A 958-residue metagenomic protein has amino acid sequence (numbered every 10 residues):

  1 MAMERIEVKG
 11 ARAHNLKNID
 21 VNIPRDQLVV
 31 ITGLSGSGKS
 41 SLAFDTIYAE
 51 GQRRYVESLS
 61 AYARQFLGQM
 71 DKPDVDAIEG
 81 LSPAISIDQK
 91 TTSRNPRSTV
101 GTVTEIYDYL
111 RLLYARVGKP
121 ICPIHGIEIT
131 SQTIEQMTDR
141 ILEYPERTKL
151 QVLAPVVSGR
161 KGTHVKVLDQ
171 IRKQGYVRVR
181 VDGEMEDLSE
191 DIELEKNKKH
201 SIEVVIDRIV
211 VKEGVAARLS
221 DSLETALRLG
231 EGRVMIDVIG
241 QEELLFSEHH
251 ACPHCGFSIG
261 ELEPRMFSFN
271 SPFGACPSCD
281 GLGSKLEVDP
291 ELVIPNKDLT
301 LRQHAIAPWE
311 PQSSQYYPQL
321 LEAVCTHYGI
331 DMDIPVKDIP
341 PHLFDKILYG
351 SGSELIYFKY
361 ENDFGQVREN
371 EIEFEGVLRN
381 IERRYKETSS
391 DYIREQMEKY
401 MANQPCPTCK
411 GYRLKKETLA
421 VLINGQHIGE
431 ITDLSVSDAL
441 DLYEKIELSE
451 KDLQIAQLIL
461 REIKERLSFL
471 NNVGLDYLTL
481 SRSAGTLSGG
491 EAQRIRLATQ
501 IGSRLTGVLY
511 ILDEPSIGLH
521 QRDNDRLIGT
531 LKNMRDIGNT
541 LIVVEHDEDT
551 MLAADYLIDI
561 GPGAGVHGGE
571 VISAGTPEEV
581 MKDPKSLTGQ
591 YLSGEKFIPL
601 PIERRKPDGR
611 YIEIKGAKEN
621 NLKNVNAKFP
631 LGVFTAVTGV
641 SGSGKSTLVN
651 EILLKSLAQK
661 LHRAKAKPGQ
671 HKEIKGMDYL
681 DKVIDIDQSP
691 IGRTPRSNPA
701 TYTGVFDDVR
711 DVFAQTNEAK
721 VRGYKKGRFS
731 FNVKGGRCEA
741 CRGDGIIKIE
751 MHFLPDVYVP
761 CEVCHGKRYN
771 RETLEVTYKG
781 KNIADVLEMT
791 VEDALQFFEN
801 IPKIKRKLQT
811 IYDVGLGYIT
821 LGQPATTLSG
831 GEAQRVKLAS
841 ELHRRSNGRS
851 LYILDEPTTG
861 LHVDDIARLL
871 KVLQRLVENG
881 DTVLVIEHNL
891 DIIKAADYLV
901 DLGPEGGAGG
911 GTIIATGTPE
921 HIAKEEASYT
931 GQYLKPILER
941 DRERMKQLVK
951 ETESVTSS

Functional and structural regions predicted by a protein language model:
M1-S958: Conserved phosphate-binding elements of NTP-dependent enzyme cores
